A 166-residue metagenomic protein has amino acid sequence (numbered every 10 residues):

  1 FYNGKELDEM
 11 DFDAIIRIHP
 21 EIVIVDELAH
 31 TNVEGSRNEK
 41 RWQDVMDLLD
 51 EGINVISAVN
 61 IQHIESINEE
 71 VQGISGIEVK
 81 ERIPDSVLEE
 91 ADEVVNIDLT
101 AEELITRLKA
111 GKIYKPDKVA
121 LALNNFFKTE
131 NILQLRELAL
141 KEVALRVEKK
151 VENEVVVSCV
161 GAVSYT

Functional and structural regions predicted by a protein language model:
F1-E34, N38, Q43: Conserved P-loop/Walker A NTP-binding site and adjacent catalytic elements of P-loop NTPases
N3-E9, G76-E78, E154: Short gly/ser/thr-rich secondary-structure transition/capping motifs
A14-I15, D85-V87, G161: Replace "in large, NTP-powered and nucleic-acid-processing enzymes" with "in large, NTP-powered factors and other
P20-I22, E51-I56: Loop/turn-to-beta-strand initiation segments
L28-T31, S36-E51, N60-I64, Q72 (+1 more regions): Hydrophobic alpha-helical bundles that form the membrane domains of multi-pass transporters
S57-A120: Internal gly/pro-rich beta-alpha loop/helix module that stabilizes soluble enzyme cofactors or their anionic handles
A122-F126, L133-V163: Long, charged amphipathic helices and adjacent flexible linkers at domain junctions
T166: Conserved small/polar residues in nucleotide/adenosyl-binding loops
